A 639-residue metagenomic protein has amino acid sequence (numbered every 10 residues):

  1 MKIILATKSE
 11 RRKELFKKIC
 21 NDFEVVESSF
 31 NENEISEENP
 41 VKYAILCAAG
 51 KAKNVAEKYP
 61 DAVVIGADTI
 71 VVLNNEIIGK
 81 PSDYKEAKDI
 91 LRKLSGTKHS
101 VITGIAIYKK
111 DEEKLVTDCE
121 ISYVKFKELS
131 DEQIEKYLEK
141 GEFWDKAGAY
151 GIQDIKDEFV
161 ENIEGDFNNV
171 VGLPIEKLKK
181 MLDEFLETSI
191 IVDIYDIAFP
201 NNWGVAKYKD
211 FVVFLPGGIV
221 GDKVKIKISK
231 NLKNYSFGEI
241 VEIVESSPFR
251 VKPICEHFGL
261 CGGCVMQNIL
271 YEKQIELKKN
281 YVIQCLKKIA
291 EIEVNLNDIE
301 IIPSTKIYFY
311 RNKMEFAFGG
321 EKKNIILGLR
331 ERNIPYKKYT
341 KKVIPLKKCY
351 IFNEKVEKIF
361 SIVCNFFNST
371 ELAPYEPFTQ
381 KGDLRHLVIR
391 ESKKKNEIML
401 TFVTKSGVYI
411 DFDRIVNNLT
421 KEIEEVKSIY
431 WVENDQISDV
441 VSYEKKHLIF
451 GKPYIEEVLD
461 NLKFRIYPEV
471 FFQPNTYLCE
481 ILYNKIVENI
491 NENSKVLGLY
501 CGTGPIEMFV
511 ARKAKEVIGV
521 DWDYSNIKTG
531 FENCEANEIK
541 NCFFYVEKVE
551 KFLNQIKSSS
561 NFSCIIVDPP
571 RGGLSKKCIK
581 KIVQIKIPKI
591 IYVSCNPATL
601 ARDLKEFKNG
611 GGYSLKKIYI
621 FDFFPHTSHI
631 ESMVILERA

Functional and structural regions predicted by a protein language model:
K2-N21: N-terminal beta1-alpha1 ligand-phosphate binding loop
I3-I4, N39-F185: Anionic-ligand binding patches
F16, A48, D68, A87 (+9 more regions): Residue-level signal for inorganic ion chemistry
E24-E32: A short beta-strand-loop structural module common to alpha/beta enzyme folds
D68, I191, G407, D411-A639: Rossmann-like S-adenosyl-L-methionine
L186-P253, H257, I334, K551: Terminal RNA-binding accessory module
V244-P248, K252, G262-P374, K394: Extended interfacial segments that mediate partner engagement and assembly in macromolecular machines
